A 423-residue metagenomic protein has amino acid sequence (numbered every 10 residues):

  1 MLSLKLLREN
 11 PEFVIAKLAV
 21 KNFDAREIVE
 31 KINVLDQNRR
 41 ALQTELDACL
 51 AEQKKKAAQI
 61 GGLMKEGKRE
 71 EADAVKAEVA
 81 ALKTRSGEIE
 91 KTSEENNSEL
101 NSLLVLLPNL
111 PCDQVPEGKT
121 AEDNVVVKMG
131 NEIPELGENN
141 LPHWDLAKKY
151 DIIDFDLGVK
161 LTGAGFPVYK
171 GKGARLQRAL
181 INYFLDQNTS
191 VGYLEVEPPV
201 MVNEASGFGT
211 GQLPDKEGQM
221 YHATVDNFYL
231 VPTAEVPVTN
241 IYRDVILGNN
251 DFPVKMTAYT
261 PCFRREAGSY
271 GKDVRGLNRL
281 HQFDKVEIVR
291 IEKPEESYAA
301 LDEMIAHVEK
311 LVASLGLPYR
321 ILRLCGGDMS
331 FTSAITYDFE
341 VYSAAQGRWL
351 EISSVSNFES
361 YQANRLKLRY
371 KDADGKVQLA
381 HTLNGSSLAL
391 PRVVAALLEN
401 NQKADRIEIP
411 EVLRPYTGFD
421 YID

Functional and structural regions predicted by a protein language model:
M1-P134, I152, D156: N-terminal alpha-helical targeting/anchoring segments
R26, M129-D423: TRNA-recognition modules of translation machinery and tRNA-sensing kinases, especially anticodon-binding
